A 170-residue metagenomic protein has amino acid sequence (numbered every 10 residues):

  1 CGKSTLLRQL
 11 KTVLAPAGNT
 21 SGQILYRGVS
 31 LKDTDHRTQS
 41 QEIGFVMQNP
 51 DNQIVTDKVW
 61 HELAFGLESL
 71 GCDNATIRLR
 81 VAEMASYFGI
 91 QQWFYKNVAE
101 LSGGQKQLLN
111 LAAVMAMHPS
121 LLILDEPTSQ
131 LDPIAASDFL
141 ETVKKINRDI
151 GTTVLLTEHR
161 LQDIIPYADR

Functional and structural regions predicted by a protein language model:
N19-V29, Q39: Conserved ABC transporter NBD signature motif
S30-G44: ABC ATPase NBD coupling module
A75-W93: Conserved ABC ATPase "signature" region
N97-L101: Conserved ABC ATPase signature
H118: Conserved catalytic motifs of ABC-family nucleotide-binding domains
L122-D125: Catalytic Walker B motif of ABC-type/P-loop ATPase nucleotide-binding domains
E158-H159: H-loop/switch region of ABC-family ATPase nucleotide-binding domains
